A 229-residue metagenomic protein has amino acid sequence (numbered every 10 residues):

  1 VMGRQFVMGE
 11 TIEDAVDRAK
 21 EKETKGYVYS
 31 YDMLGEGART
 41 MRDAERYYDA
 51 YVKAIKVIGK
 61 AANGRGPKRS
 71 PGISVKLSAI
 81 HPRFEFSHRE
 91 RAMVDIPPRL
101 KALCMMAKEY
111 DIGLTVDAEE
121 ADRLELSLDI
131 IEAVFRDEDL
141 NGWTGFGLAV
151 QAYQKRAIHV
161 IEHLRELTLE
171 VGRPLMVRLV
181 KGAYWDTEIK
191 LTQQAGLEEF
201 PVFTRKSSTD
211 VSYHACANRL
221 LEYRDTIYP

Functional and structural regions predicted by a protein language model:
V1-P229: Positively charged, amphipathic and often flexible ligand-engagement surfaces
